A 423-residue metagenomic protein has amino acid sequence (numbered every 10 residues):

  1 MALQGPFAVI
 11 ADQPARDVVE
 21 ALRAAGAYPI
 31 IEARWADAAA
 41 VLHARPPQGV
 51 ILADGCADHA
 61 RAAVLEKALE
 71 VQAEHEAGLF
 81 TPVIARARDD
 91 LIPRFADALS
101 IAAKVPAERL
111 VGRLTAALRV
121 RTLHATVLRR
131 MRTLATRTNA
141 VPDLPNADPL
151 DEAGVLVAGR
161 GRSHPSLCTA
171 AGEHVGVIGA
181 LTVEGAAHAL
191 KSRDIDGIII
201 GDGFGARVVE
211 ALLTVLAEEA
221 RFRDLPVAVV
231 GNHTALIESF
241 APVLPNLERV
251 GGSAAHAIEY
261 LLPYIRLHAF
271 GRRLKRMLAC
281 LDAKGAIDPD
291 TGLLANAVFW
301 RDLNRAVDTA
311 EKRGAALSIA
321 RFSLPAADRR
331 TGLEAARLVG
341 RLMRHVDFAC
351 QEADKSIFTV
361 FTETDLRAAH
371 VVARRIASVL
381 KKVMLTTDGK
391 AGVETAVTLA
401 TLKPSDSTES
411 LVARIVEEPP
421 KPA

Functional and structural regions predicted by a protein language model:
V9-I31, R160-V183: Two-component/phosphorelay signaling modules centered on CheY-like receiver
R34-A39, Q48-L79, V83-D89, D196-L236: Conserved phosphotransfer microenvironments
D97, P106-R130, R137-T138, V243 (+3 more regions): Receiver (REC) domain switch/output surface
G154-V155, L293, A315-A326, A349 (+1 more regions): Active-site-flanking beta-strand signature of metal-NTP-handling nucleotidyl enzymes and homologous cyclase-like
R276-V298: Amphipathic HAMP/coiled-coil signal-transducing linker helices that couple sensory inputs to cytosolic output domains
A286, A335-A369, S378, K382-K390: Conserved helix-loop-beta segment at the catalytic/binding core of cyclic-nucleotide signaling proteins
L294-A315, E334-R344: Short regulatory alpha-helical coupling segments that immediately precede and/or link into cyclic nucleotide signaling
L366-A377, A400-A423: Catalytic-core segments of nucleotide cyclases and related cyclic-nucleotide turnover enzymes
